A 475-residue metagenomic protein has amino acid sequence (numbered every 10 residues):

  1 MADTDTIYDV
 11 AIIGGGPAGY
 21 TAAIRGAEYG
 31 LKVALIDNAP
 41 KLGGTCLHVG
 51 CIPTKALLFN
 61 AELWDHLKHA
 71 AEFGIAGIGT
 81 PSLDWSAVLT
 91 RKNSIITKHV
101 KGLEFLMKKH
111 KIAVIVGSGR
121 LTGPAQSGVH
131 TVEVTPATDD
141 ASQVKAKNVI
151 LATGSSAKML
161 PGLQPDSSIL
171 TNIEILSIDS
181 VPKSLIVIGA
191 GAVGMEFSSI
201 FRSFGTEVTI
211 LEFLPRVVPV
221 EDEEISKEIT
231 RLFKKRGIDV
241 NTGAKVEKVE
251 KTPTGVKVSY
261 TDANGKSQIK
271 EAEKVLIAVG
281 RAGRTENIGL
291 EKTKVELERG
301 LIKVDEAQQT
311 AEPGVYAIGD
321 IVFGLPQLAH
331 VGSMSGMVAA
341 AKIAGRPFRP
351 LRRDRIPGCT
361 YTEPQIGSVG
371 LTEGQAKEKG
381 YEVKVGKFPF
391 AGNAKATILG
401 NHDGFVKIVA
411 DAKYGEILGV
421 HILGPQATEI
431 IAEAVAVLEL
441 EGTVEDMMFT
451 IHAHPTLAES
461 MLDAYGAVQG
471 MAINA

Functional and structural regions predicted by a protein language model:
A2-Y8, I24-V181, L214-V218, E224-I225 (+7 more regions): Glycine-rich flavin
T4-G16, V181-I188: Beta1/beta-strand and adjacent pyrophosphate-binding region of the FAD-binding site in flavoprotein oxidoreductases
A11-A39, I52, A56-L63, Y361-A475: Flexible, glycine-rich terminal cap/loop adjacent to redox cofactors in electron-transfer oxidoreductases
I13, G119, Q143-G154, I188 (+2 more regions): Short hydrophobic core segments
C51, N148-E207, L211, V240 (+1 more regions): Glycine-rich dinucleotide-binding loop and its adjacent helix/turn
V116, D305-E306, D411-A412: Short, acidic, Ser/Thr-enriched surface-loop or helix-capping motifs
D166-P182, I269-G345, E429: FAD-site-proximal beta/loop scaffold in flavoenzymes
V193-L214, R231-R236, Q309-Y316, D320-Q327 (+2 more regions): Active-site substrate-recognition segment that forms the wall of the catalytic cavity or substrate channel
